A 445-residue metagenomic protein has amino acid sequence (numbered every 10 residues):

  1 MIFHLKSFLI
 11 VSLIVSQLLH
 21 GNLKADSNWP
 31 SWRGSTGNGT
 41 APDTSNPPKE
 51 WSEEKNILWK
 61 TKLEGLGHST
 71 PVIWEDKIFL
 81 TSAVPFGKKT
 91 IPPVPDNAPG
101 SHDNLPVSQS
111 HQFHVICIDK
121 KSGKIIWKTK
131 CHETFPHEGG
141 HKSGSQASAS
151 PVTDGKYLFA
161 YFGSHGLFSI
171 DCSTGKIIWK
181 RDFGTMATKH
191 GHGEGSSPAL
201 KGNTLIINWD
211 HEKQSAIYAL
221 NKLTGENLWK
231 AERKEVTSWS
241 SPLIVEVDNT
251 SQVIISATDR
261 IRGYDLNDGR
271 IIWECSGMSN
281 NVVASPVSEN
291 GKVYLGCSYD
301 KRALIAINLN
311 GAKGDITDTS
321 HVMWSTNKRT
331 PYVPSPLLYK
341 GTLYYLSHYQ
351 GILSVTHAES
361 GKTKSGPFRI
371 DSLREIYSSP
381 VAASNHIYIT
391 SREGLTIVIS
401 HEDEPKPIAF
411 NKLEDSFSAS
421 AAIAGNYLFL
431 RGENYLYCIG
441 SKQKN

Functional and structural regions predicted by a protein language model:
M1-L9, S16: Bacterial N-terminal signal peptides that target proteins for export
V11-L13, L19, L23: Cleavable N-terminal signal peptides
G21-N445: Noncatalytic, solvent-exposed loop/strand surfaces of beta-propeller-type extracellular/periplasmic domains
